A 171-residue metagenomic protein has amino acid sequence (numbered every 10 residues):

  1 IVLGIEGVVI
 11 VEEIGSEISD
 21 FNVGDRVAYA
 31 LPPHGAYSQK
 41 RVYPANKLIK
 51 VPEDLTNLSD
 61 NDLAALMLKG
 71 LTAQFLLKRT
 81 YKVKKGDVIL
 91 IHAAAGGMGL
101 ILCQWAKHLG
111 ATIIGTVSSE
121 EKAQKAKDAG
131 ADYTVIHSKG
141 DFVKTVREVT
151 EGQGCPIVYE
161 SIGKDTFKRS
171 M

Functional and structural regions predicted by a protein language model:
I1-V8: N-terminal glycine-rich beta->alpha transition that marks the start or flank of a dinucleotide-binding site
V8-P33, D54: A glycine-/small-residue-rich N-terminal strand-loop-strand element that serves as the cofactor-binding glycine loop
L31-N46: A structural motif shared across PLP-dependent enzymes of the aminotransferase-like
D54-R79, K85, H92-A95, G140: A glycine-rich, Thr/Ser-enriched phosphate-binding loop motif common to dinucleotide/cofactor-binding enzymes
T72, G97-M98, D165-T166: Hydrophobic/small residue at the entry helix of a nucleotide-binding pocket
A95, G99, C103: N-terminal Rossmann NAD(P)H-binding glycine-rich loop of SDR-like oxidoreductase domains
K107-R169: Adenosine-nucleotide cofactor-binding segment
